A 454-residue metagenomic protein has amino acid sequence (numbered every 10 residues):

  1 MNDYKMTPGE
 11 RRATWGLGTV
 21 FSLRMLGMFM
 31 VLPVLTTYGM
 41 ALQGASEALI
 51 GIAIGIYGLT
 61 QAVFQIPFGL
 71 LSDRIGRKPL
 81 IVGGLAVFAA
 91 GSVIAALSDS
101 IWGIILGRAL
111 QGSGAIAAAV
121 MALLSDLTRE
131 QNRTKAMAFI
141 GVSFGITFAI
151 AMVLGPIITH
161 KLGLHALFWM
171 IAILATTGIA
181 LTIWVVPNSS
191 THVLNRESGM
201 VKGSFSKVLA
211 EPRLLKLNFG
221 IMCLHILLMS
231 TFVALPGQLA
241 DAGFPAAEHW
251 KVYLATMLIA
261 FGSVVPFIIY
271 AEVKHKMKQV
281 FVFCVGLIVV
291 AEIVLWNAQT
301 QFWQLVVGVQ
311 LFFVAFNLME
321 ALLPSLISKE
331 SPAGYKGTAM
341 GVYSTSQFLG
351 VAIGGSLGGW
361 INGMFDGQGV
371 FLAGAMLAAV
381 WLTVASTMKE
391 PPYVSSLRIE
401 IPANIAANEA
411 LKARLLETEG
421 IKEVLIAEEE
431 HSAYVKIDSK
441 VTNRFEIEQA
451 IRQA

Functional and structural regions predicted by a protein language model:
N2-E10, P187-N218: Juxtamembrane intracellular "pre-TM" segments in multi-pass secondary transporters
G58-I66, F148-A149, M257-V265, V351-A352: Residue-level signature of mid-helix packing/kink "hotspots" within the transmembrane helices of 12-pass Major
V63-D99: Conserved MFS/SLC helix-loop-helix module at the cytosolic interface between two early adjacent transmembrane helices
Q65-G76, S263-K276, N362: Helix-to-loop junctions at the C-terminal end of transmembrane segments in multipass secondary transporters
G107-F144: Cytoplasmic helix-loop-helix junction between adjacent transmembrane helices in 12-TM secondary transporters
I140-I183: Helix-loop-helix hairpin linking two adjacent transmembrane segments in secondary transporters
I173-H192, W381-K389: C-terminal membrane-cytosol helix-exit motif in multi-pass small-molecule transporters
